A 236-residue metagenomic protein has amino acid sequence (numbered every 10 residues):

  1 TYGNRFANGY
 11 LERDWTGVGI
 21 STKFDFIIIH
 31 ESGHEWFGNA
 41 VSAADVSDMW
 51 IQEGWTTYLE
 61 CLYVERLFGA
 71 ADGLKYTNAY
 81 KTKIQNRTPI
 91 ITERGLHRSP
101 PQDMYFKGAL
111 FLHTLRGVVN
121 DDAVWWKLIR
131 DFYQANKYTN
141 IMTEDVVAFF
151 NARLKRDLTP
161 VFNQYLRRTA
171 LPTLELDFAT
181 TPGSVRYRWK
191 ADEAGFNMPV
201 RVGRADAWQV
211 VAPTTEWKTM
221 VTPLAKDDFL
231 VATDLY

Functional and structural regions predicted by a protein language model:
T1, I84, Q134, Y138-N140 (+1 more regions): Compositionally biased, intrinsically disordered low-complexity regions
Y2-L74, I129: Zinc-dependent metallopeptidase catalytic helix centered on the HExxH motif and its immediate flanking segment
R5, T56, T88-I91, L112-G117 (+3 more regions): N-terminal, helix-rich and Lys/Arg-enriched segments in bacterial and organellar proteins
N8-Y10, A43-V46, T56-Y58, R98 (+4 more regions): Flexible loop/turn segments at secondary-structure boundaries
T22, M49, E53-T114, V118 (+1 more regions): Acidic/His/Gly-enriched intrinsically disordered linker/tail segments that often contain short helix/coil "MoRF-like"
D25, S47, G54, P172-L174 (+2 more regions): Structural beta-strand/beta-sheet cores of well-ordered domains, especially the beta-sheet scaffolds that support
A71, P101-V185: Amphipathic alpha-helical substructures
L158-T159, L174-D234: Beta-strand-rich binding/interaction modules
